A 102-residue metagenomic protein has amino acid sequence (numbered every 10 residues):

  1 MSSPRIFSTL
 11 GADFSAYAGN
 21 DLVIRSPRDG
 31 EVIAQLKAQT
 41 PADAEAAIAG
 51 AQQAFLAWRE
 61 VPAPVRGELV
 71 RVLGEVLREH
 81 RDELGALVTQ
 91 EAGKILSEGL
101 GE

Functional and structural regions predicted by a protein language model:
M1-L36, E68, V72: Terminal low-complexity tails and localization/encapsulation signals of metabolic enzymes
A34-E102: Glycine-rich loop-to-alpha-helix module at the N-terminal edge of alpha/beta enzyme cores
